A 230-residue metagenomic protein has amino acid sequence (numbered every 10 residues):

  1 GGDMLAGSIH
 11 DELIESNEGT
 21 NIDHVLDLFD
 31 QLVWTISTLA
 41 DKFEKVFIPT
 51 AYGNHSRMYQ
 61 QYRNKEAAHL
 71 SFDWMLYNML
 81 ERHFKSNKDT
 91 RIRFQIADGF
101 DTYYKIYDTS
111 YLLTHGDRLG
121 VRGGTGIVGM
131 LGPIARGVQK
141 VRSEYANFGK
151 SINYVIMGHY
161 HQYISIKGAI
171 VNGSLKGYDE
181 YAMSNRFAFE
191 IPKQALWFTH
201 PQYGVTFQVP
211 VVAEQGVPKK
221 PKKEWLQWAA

Functional and structural regions predicted by a protein language model:
G1-L80: Core catalytic region of metal-dependent phosphoesterases/phosphodiesterases, especially metallo-beta-lactamase-like
W34, W74, W197, W225-W228: A residue-identity detector for tryptophan
K45-N54, I92-T102: Acidic carboxylate-rich catalytic motifs and surrounding loops in phosphoryl-/glycosyl-chemistry enzymes
H69-F100, I106-A213: Conserved beta-sheet core of the metallophosphoesterase superfamily
Q202-A230: A short C-terminal boundary segment appended to hydrolase-like catalytic domains
